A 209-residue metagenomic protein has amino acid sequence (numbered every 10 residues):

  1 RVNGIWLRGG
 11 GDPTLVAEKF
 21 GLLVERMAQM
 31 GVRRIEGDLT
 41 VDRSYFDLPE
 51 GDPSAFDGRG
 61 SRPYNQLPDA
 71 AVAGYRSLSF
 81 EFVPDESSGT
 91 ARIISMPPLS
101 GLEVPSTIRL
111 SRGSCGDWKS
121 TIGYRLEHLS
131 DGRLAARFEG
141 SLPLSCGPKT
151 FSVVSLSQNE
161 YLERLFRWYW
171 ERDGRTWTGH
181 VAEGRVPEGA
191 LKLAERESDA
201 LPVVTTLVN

Functional and structural regions predicted by a protein language model:
V2-N209: Conserved serine DD-peptidase/penicillin-binding transpeptidase domain and beta-lactam-recognizing active-site
